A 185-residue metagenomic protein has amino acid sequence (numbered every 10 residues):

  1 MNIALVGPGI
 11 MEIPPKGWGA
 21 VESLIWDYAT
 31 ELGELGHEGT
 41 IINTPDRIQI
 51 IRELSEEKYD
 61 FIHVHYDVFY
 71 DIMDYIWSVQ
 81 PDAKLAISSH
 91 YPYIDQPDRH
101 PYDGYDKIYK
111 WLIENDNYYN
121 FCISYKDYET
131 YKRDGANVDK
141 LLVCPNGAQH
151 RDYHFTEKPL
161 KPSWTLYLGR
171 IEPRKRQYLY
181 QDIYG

Functional and structural regions predicted by a protein language model:
M1-T44, E57: N-terminal subdomain of nucleotide-sugar transferases
I3-A4, F61-H63, I76-Q96, F121: Active-site proximal beta-strand in glycosyltransferases
V21-E22, M73, Q177-Y184: Nucleotide-sugar-dependent glycosyltransferases with a strong bias toward membrane-associated enzymes that transfer
T30, H90, N146, Y167-E172: Conserved donor-binding loops in enzymes that form glycosidic bonds
E53-Y70, K84-A86: Short N-terminal targeting/anchoring amphipathic segment
P101-N120: Membrane-proximal helix-turn-helix segments that form the acceptor-binding/catalytic region of lipid-linked
F121, E157-K175, Q181-G185: Conserved donor-binding/catalytic core segment of Leloir-type glycosyltransferases
K126, G147: Carbohydrate-associated surface elements
